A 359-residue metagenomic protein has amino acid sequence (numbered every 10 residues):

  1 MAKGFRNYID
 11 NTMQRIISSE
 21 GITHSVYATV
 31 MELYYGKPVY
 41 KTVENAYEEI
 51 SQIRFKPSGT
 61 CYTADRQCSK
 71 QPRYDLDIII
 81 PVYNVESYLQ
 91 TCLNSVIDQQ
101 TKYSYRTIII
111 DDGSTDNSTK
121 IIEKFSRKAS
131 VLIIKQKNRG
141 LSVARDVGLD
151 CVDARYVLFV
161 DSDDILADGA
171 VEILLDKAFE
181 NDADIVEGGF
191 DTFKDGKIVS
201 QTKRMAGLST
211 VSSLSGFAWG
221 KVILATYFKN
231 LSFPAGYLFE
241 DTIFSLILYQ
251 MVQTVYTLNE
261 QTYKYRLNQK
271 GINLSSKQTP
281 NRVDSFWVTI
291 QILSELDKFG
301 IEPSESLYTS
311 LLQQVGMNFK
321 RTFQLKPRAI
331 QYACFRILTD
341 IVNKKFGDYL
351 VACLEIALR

Functional and structural regions predicted by a protein language model:
A2, N11, L141, F217 (+2 more regions): General helical secondary-structure elements
G4, S209-T210, A333, I337: Exposed alpha-helical structural elements
Y8-I16, V26-S294, K298: Nucleotide-sugar donor-binding/catalytic module of glycosyltransferases that assemble extracellular/cell-envelope
G21-M31, T42, V342-R359: Charged/polar, low-hydrophobicity segments characteristic of intrinsically disordered regions and flexible loops
T115, I301, Q324-R328: Alpha-helix boundary/capping and short turn/kink residues
K298-S304: Flexible helix-coil transition and linker loops at the boundaries of alpha-helical arrays
L307-A357: Non-catalytic, C-terminal membrane-associated alpha-helical segments of glycosyltransferases
